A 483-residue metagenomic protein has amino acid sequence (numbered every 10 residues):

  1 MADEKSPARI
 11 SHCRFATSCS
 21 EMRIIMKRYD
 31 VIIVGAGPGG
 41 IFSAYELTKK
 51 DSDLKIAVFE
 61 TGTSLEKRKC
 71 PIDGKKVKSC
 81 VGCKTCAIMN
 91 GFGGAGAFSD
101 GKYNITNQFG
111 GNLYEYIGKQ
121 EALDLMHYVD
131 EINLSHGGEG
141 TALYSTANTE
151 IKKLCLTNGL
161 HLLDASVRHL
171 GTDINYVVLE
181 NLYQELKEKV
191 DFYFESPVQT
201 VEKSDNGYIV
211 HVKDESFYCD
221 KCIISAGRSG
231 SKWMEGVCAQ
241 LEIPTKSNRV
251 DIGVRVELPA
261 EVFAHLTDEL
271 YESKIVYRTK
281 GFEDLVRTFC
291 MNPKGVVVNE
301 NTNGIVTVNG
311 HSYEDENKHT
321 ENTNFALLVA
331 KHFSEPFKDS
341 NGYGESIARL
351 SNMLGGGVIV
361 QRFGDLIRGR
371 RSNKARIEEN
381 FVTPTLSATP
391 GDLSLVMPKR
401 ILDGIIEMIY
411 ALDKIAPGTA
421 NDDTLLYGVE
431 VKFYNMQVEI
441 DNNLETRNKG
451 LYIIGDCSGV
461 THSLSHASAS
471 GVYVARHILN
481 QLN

Functional and structural regions predicted by a protein language model:
K5-S6, I10: Polybasic, lysine-rich low-complexity intrinsically disordered segments
R14-G110, N148-N483: Residues forming the flavin
G91-T141: Dinucleotide-binding Rossmann-like beta1-alpha1 core, especially the glycine-rich loop that anchors the ADP
